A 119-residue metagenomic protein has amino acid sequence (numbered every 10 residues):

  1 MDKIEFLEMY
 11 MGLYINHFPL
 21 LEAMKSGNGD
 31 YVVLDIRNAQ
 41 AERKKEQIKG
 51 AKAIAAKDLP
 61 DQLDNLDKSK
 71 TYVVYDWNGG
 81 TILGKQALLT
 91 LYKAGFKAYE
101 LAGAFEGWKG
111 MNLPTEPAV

Functional and structural regions predicted by a protein language model:
M1-V32, I36-K44, P117-V119: Flexible, polar/low-complexity N-terminal or interdomain linker segments that lie immediately upstream of folded
I15-H17, A55, A102: Short loop/edge segments at beta-strand edges and connector loops that shape dinucleotide/nucleotide cofactor-binding
V33, A51-A53, A98-E100: Conserved beta-strand scaffold positions in the cores of enzyme catalytic domains, especially in NTP/NDP-utilizing
E42-K49, L66, W108: Short loop/helix-cap segments at secondary-structure boundaries that form the rim of catalytic
G50-K52, T115-V119: Short, hinge-like loop/turn segments at secondary-structure boundaries
G50-V73: Helix-loop module immediately N-terminal to the HCX5R catalytic loop in PTP-like cysteine phosphatase domains
L66-K109: Catalytic cysteine-centered active loop of the rhodanese-like fold, especially the PTP/DSP P-loop
G110-P114: Short secondary-structure transition/capping segments
